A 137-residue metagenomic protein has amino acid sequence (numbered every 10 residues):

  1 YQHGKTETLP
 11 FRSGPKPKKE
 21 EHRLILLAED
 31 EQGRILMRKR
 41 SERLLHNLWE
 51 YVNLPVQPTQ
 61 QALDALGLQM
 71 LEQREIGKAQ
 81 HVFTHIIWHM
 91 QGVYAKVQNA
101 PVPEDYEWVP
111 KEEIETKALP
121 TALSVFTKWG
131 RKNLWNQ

Functional and structural regions predicted by a protein language model:
Y1-Q137: Intrinsically disordered, low-complexity, charged terminal extensions of DNA damage-control enzymes
